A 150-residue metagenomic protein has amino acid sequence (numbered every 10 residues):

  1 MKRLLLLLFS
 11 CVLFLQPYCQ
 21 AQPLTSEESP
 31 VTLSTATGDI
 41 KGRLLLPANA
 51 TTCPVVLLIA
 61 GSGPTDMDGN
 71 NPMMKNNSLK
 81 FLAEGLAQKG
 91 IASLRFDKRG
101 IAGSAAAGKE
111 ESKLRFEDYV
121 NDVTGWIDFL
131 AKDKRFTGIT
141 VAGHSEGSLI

Functional and structural regions predicted by a protein language model:
M1-L4: Positively charged n-region of N-terminal signal peptides that target proteins for export
L6-Q16: Bacterial N-terminal signal peptides
A21-T51: N-terminal cap/lid segment of alpha/beta-hydrolase-fold proteins
N49-Q88: Short, surface-exposed "cap/lid" segments of acyl-processing enzymes
S78-A105: Conserved alpha/beta-hydrolase
E111-D133: Alpha/beta-hydrolase active-site loop
K134-S145: Alpha/beta-hydrolase fold nucleophile elbow
